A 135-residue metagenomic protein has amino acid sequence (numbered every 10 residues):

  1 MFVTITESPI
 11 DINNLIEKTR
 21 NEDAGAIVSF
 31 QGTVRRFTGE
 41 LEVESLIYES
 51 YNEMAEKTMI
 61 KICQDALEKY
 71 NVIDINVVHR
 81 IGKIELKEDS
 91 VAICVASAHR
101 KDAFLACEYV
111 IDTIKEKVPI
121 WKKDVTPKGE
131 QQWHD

Functional and structural regions predicted by a protein language model:
M1-D89, A96, R100-E108, D112-D135: N-terminal, polar/charged subdomain of small-to-medium soluble alpha/beta proteins
